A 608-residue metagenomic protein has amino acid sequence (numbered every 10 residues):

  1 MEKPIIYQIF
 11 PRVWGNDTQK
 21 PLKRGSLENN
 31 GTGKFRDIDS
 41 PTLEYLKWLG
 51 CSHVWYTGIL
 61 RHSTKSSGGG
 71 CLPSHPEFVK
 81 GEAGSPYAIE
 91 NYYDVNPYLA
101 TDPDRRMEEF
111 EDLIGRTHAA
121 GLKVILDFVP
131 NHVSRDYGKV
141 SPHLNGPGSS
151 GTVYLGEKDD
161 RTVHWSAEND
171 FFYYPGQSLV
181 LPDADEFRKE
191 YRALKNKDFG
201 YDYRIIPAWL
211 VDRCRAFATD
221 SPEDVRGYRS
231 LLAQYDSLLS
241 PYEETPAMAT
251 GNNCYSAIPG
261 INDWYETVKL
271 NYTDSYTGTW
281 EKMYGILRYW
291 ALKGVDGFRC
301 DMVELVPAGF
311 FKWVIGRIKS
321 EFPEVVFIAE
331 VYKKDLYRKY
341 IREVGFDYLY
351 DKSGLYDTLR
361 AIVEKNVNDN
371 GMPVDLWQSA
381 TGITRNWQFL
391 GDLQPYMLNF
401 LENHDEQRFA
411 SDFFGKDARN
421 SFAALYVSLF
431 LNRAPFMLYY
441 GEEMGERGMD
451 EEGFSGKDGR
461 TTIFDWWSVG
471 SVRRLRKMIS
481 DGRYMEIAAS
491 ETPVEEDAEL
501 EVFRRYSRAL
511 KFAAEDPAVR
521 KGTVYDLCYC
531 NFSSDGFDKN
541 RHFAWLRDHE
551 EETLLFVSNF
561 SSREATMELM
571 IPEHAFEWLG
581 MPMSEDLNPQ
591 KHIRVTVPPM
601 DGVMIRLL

Functional and structural regions predicted by a protein language model:
M1-K123, N131-P142, P147-V153, E157-D160 (+8 more regions): N-terminal structural segment of carbohydrate-active enzymes
E2, D17, T64, K80 (+4 more regions): Loop/helix patches that line or flank the sugar-binding groove of alpha-linked glycan CAZymes
I5-Y7, V54-Y56, V124-L126, F298 (+3 more regions): Hydrophobic faces of well-ordered beta-strands that scaffold small-molecule active sites in alpha/beta enzyme cores
R12-R36, P86-M107, Y265-T279, V295-L305 (+4 more regions): The substrate-binding groove and active-site-proximal loops of carbohydrate-active enzymes, especially glycoside
K123, S134-Y272, E321-E324, Q388-P395 (+1 more regions): Active-site region of glycoside hydrolase catalytic domains
A233, S320-S411, L429-N432, R460-Y484 (+1 more regions): Glycan-recognition surfaces
N262, T267-L336: Active-site neighborhood of glycoside hydrolase catalytic domains
P589-L608: C-terminal beta-strand-rich structural cap/linker in extracellular carbohydrate-active enzymes
